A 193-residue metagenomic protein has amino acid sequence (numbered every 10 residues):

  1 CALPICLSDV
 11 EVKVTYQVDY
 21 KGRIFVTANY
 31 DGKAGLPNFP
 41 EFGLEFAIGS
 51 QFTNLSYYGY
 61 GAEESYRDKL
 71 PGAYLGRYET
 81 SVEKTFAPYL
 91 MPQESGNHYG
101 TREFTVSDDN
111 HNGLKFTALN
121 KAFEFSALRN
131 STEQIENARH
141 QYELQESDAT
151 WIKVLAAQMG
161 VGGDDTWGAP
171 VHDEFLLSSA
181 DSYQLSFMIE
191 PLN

Functional and structural regions predicted by a protein language model:
A2-N193: Beta-strand/loop-rich accessory regions of lumenal/periplasmic or secreted enzymes, predominantly carbohydrate-active
